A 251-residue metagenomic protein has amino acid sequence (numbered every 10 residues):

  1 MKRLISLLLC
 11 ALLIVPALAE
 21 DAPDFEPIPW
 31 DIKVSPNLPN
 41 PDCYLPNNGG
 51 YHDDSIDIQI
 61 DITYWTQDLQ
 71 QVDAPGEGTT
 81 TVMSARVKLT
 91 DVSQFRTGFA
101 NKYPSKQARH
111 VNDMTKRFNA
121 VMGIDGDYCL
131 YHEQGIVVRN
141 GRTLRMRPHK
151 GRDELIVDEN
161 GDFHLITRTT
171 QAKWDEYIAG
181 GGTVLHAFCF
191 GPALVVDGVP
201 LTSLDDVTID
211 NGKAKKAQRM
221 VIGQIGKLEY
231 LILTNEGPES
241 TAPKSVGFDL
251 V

Functional and structural regions predicted by a protein language model:
K2-C10: Sec-dependent signal peptide recognition, specifically the positively charged N-region followed immediately by
L9-L13, A17: Hydrophobic core
E20-E154, D162-I166: Zymogen propeptides
S55, D127-G212: Active-site-adjacent helix-turn-beta-strand microarchitecture at beta-sheet edges that either contains or buttresses
M83-V87, D153-V157, A193, M220-Q224: Short beta-strand scaffold segments in enzyme catalytic cores
F99-K106, R168-W174, T234-E239: Short, solvent-exposed aromatic-acidic interface loops
V121-D125, L155-I156, V221-G223, L231-L233: Structural recognition of the beta-strand scaffold that forms the well-ordered cores of secreted hydrolase catalytic
H186-V251: Domain-core and long-helix interface of multi-subunit machines
